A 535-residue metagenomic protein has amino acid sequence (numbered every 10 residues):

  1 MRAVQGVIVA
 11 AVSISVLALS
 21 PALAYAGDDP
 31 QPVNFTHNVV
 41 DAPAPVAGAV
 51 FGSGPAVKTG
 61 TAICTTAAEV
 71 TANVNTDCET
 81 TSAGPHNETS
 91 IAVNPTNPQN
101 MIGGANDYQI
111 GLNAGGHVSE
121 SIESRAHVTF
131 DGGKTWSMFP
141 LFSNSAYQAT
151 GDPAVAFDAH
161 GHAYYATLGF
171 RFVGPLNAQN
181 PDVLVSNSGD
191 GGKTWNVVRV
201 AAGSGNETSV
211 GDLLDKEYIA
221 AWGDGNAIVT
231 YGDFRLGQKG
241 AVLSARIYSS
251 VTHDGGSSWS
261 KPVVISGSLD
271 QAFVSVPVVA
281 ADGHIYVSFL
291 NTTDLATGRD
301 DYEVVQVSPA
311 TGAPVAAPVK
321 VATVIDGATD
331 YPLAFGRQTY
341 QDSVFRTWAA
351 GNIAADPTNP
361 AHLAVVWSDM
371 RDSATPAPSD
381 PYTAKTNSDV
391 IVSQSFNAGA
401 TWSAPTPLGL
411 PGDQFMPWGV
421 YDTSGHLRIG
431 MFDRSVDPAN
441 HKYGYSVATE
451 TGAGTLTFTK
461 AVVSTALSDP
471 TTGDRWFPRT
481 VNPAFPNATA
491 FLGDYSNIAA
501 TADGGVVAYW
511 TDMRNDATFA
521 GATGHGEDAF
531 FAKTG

Functional and structural regions predicted by a protein language model:
M1-V9: Bacterial N-terminal signal peptides that target proteins for export
V9-L19: Bacterial N-terminal signal peptides
Y25-G535: C-terminal PAP-associated
